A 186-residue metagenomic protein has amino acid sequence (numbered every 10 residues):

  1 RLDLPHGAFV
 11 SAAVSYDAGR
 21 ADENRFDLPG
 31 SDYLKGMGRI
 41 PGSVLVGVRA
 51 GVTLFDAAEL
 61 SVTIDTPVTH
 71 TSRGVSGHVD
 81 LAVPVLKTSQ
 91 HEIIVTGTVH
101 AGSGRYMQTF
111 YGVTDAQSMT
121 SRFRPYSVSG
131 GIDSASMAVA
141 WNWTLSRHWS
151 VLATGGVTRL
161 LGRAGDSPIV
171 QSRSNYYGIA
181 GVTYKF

Functional and structural regions predicted by a protein language model:
R1-I94, G104-G130, V170-S172: Outer-membrane pore/translocation modules
V44, V75, D133-A135, V157-R159 (+1 more regions): Transmembrane beta-barrel architecture of outer-membrane proteins
V48-V52, I64, V79-V83, G97-V99 (+3 more regions): Residues on the lipid-exposed face of transmembrane beta-strands in outer-membrane beta-barrel proteins
V95, A140-F186: Predominantly the C-terminal beta-signal and adjacent terminal strand-loop region of outer-membrane beta-barrel
S127-A135, N142: Short amphipathic alpha-helix initiation/capping segments at coil-to-helix junctions
